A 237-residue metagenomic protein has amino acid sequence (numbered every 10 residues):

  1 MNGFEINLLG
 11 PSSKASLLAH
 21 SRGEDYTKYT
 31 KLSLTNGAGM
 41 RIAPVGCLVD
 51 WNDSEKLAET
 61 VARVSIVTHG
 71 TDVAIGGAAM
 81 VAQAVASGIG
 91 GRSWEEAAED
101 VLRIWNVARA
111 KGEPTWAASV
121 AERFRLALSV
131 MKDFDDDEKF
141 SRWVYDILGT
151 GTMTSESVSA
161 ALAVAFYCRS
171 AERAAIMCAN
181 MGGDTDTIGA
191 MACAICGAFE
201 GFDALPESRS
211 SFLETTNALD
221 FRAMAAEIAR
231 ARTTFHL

Functional and structural regions predicted by a protein language model:
M1-L237: Structured, active/binding-site neighborhoods that engage oxygen-rich ligands
